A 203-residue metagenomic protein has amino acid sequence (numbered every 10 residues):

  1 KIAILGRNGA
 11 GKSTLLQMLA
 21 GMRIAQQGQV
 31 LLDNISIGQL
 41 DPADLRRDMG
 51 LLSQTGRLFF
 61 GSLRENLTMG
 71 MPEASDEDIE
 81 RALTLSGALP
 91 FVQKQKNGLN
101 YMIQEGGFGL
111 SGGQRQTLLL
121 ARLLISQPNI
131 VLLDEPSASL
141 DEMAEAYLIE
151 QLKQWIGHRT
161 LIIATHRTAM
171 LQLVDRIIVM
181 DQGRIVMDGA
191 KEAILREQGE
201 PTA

Functional and structural regions predicted by a protein language model:
L5-R7: The feature captures the beta-strand-to-loop junction immediately N-terminal to the Walker
A20: Helix-to-loop junction immediately C-terminal to a conserved catalytic motif
G28-I35, L45: Conserved ABC transporter NBD signature motif
L31, R64-E105, I149-E150, H158: ABC ATPase nucleotide-binding domain helical subdomain, centered on the C-loop/LSGGQ "ABC signature"
V131-D134: Catalytic Walker B motif of ABC-type/P-loop ATPase nucleotide-binding domains
E142-M143: Helix N-cap at the start of a conserved alpha-helix in ABC-type nucleotide-binding domains
